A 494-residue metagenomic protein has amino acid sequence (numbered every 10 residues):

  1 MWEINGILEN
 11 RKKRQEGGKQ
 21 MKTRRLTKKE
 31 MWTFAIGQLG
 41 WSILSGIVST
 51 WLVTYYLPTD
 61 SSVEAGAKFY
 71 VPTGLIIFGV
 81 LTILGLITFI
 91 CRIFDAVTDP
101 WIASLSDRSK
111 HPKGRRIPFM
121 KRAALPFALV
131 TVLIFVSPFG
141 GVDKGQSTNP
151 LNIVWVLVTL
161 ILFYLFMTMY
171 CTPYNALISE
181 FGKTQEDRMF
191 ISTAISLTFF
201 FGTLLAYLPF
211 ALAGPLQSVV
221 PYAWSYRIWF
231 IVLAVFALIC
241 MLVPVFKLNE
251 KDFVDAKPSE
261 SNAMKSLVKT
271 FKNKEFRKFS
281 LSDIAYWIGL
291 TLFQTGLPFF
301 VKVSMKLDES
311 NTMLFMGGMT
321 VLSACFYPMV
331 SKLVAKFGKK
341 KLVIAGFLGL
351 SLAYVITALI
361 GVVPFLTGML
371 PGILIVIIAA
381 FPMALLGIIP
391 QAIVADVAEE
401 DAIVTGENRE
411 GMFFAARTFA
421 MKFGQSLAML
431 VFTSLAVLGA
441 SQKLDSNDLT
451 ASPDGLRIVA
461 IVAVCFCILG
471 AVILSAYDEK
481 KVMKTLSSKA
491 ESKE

Functional and structural regions predicted by a protein language model:
M1-Q20: Short, Lys/Arg-enriched N-terminal segments with co-localized hydrophobic residues within the first ~10-30 amino acids
K22-E494: Membrane-embedded alpha-helical bundles of multi-pass transporters/translocases, especially carrier/permease families
